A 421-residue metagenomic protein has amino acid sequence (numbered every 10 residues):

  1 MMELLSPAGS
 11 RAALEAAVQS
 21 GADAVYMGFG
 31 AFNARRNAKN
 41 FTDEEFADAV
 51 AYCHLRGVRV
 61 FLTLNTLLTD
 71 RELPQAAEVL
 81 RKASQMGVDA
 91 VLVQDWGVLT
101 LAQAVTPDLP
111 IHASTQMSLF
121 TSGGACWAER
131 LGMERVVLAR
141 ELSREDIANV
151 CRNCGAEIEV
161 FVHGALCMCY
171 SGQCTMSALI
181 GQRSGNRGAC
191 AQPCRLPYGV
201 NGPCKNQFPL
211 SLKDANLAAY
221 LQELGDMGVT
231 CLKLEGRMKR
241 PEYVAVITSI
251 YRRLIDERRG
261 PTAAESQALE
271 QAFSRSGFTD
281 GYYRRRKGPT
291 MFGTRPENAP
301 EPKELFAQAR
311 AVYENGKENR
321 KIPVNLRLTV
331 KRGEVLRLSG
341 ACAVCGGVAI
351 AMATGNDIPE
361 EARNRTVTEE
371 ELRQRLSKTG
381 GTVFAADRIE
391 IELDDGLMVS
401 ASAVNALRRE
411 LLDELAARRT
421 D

Functional and structural regions predicted by a protein language model:
M1-Q19, A24-A34, A49-V50, R56-T66 (+4 more regions): Surface-exposed amphipathic alpha-helical tracts and adjacent flexible/coil segments at the periphery of soluble enzymes
A38-A47: Aromatic- and glycine-enriched glycan-recognition loops and surfaces that form the carbohydrate-binding subsites
G97-V98: Alpha-helix capping/helix-boundary segments
S118: Beta/alpha (TIM)-barrel catalytic core signal, keyed to glycine-rich beta->alpha loops juxtaposed to Asp/Glu that bind
S122-G123: Conserved nucleotide-cofactor-binding alpha/beta core module
